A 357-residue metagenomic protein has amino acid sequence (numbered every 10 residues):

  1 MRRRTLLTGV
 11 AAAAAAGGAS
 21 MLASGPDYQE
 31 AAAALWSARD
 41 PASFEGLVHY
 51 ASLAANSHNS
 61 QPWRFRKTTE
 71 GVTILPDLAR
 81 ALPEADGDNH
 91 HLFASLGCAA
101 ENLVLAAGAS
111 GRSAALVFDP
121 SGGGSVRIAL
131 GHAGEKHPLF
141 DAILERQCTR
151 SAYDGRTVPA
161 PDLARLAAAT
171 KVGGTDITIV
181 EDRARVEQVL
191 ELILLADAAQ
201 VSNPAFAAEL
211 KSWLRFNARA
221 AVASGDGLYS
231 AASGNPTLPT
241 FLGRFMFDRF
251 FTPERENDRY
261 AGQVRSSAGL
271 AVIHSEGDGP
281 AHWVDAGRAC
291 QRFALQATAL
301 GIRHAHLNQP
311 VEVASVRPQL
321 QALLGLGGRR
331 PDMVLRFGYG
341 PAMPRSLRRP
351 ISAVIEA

Functional and structural regions predicted by a protein language model:
M1-A357: Acidic, surface-exposed loops and disordered segments
